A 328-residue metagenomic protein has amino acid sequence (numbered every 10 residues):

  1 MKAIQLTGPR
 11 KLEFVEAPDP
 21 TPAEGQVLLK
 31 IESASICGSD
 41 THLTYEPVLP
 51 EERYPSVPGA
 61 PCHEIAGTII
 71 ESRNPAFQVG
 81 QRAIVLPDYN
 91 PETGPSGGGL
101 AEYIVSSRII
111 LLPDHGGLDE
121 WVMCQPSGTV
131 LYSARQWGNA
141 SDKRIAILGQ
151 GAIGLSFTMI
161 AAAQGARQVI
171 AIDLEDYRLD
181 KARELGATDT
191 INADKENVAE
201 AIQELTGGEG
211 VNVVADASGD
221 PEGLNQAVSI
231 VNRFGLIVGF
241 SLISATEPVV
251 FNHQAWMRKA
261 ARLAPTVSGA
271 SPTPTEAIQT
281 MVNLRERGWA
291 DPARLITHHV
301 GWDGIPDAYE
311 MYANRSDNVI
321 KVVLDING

Functional and structural regions predicted by a protein language model:
P20-S35, V48-Y89: Glycine-rich beta-strand-centered segment in the early N-terminal region that forms part of a ligand/cofactor-binding
R82, R144, G235-I237, R262: Short glycine-centered segments of the SAM/dcSAM-binding site in methyltransferase folds
L86-L148, T158: NAD(P)H dinucleotide-binding glycine-rich loop of Rossmann-like/cofactor-binding domains, especially the beta1-alpha1
I147-Q150, A162-Q226: Adenosine-nucleotide cofactor-binding segment
G154-L155: N-terminal Rossmann-fold NAD(P) dinucleotide-binding loop
Q203, E247-H298, P306-D307: C-terminal substrate-binding/catalytic core of Rossmann-like NAD(P)-dependent dehydrogenases/reductases
G208, V238, A261, W289-I296 (+1 more regions): C-terminal capping/lid region of NAD(P)-dependent oxidoreductase domains
V231-N232: Helix-to-beta-strand junctions that scaffold the AdoMet/dcAdoMet cofactor pocket in Class I SAM-dependent enzymes
